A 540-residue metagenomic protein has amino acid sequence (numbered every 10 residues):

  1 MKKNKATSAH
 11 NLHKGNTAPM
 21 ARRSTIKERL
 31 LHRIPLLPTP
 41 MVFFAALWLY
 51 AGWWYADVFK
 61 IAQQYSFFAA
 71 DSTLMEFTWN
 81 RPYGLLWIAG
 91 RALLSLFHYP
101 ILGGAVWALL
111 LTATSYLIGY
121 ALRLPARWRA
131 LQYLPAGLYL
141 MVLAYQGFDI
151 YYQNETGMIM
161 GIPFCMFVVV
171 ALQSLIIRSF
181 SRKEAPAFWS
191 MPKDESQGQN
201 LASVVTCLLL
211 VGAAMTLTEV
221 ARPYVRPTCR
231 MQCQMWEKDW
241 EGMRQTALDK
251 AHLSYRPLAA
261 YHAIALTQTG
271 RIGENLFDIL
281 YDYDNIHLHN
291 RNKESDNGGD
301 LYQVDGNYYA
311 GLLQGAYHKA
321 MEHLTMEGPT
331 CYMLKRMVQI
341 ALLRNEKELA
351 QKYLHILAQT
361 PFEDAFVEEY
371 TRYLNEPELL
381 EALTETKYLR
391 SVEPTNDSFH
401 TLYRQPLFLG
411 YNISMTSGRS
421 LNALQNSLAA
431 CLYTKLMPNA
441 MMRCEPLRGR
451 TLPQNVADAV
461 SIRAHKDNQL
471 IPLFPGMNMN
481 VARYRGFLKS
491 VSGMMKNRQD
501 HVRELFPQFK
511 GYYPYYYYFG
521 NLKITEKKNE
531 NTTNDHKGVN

Functional and structural regions predicted by a protein language model:
H13-L47, G198-L209: Start-transfer (signal-anchor) and selected internal transmembrane alpha helices of multi-pass inner/ER membrane
L47-A51, L134-G147, K193, L210-M215: Aromatic-anchored segments of alpha-helical transmembrane domains
I61, W79-Y83, L131-Q132, G137-S179: Membrane-interface micro-motifs in multi-pass membrane enzymes
W79-F97: Short hydrophobic/aromatic helix or loop-helix immediately within or flanking a transmembrane segment in polytopic
Y99-L110: Loop-to-helix entry region of an early transmembrane alpha helix in multi-pass inner-membrane enzymes
A108-A126, Y139-L143, F167-S174: Transmembrane-helix motifs of polytopic, lipid-linked glycan transferases
D194-R222: Internal/C-terminal transmembrane anchor helices
R222-V392, T416, S420-L436: Soluble catalytic regions of membrane-associated enzymes that act on cell-envelope and secretory-pathway components
